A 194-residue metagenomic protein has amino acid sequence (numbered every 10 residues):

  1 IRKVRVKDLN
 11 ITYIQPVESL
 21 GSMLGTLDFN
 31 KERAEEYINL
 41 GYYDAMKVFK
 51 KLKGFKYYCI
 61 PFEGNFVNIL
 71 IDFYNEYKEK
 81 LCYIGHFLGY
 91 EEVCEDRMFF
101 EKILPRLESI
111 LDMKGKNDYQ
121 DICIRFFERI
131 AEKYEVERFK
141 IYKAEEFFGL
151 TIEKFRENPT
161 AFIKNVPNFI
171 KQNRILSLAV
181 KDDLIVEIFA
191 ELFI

Functional and structural regions predicted by a protein language model:
I1-I194: Patatin-like phospholipase
